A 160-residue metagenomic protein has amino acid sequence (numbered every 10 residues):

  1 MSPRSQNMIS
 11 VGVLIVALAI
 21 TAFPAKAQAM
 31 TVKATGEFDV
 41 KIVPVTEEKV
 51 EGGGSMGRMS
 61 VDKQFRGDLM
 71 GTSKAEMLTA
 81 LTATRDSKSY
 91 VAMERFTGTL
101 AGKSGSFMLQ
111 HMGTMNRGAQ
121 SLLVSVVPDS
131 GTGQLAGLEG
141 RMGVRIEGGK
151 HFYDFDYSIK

Functional and structural regions predicted by a protein language model:
M1, T21-F23: Short, low-complexity, intrinsically disordered N-terminal modules that encode targeting/processing signals
S2-G12: Bacterial N-terminal signal peptides that target proteins for export
Q6-N7, I20, M30: Intrinsically disordered/low-complexity terminal segments and short unstructured peptides
V11-T21: Bacterial N-terminal signal peptides
A25-K160: Beta-strand-enriched cores of mature, soluble protein domains
